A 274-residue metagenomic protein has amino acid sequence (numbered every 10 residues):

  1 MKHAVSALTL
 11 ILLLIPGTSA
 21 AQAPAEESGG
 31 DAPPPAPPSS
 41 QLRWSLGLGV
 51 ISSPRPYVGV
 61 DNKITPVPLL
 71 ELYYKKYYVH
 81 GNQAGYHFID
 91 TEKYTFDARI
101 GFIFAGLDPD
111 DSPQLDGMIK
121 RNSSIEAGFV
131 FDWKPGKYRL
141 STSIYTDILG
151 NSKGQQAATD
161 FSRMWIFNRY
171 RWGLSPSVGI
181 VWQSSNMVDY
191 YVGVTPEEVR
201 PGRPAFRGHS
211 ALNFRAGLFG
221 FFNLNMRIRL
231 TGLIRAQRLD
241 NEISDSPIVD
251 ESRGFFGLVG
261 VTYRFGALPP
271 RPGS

Functional and structural regions predicted by a protein language model:
M1-S40, G266-S274: Cleavable N-terminal export/targeting peptides
Q22-Y78, G266: Short glycine/proline- and aromatic-enriched beta-strand/turn motifs that initiate or cap beta-hairpins
L42, N62-P68, E92-Y94, R121-A127 (+4 more regions): Residues that define the transmembrane beta-barrel architecture of outer-membrane proteins
W44, K76-V79, Y94, K137-L140 (+3 more regions): Repeated loop/turn-to-beta-strand initiation elements of outer-membrane beta-barrel proteins
L46, P68, F129, T159-F161 (+3 more regions): Membrane-embedded beta-strands of outer-membrane beta-barrel proteins, especially the hydrophobic/small aromatic
L46-S52, Q83, A98-F102, F129 (+4 more regions): Transmembrane beta-barrel strands of outer-membrane/channel proteins
V67-E71, F161, S252-S274: Outer-membrane beta-barrel "beta-signal"
H87-F88, I148-E251, F265-A267: Outer-membrane beta-barrel transmembrane domain signature
